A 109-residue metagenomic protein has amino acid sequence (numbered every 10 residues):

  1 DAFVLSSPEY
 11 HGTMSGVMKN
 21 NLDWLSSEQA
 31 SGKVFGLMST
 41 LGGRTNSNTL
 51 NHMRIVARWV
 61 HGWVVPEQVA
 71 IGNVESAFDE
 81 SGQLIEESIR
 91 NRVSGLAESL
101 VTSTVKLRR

Functional and structural regions predicted by a protein language model:
D1-V60: Helix-loop-strand module that forms the ligand-binding subsite of alpha/beta enzymes
W63-R109: Glycine-rich phosphate/pyrophosphate-binding loop and the adjoining helix
